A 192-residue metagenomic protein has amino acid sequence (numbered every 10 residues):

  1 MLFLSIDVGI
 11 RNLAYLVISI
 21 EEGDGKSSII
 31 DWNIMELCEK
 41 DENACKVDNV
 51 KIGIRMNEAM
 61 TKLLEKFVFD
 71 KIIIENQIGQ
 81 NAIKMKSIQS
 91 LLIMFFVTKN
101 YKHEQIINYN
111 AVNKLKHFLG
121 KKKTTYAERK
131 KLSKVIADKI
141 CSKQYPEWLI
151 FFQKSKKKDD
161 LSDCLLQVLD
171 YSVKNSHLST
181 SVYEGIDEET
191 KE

Functional and structural regions predicted by a protein language model:
M1-E192: Phosphate- and other anionic-substrate recognition elements at nucleic-acid/protein interfaces
